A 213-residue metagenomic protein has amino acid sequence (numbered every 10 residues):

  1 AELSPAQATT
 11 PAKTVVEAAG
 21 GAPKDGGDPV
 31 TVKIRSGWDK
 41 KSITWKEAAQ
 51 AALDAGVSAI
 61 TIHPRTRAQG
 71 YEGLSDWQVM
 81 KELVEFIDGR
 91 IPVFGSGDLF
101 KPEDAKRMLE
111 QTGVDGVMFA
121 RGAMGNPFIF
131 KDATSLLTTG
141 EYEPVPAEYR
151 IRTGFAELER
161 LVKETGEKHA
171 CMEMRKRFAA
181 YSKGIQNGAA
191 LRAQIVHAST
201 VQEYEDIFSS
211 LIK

Functional and structural regions predicted by a protein language model:
A1-K213: Flavin-dependent oxidoreductase catalytic cores
